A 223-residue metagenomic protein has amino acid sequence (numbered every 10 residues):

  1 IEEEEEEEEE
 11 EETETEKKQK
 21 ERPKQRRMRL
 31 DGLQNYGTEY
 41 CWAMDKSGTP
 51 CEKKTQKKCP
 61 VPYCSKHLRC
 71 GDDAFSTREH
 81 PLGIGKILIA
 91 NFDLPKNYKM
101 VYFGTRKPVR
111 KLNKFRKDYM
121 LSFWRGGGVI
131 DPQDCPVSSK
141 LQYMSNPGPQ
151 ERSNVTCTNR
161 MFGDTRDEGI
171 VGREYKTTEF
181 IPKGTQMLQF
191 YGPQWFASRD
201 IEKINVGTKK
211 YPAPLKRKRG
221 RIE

Functional and structural regions predicted by a protein language model:
I1-T13: Acidic, Ser/Thr-interspersed intrinsically disordered low-complexity regions
K18-M28, Y36, E151-E223: C-terminal SET catalytic tail plus cysteine-rich post-SET Zn-binding segment of SAM-dependent SET-domain
R26-R27, P50-C51, S76, I84-A90 (+3 more regions): Eukaryotic intrinsically disordered and solvent-exposed regulatory patches
G32-N35, D45, K58, L88 (+3 more regions): Intrinsic disorder
T38-C70: Cys/His-rich Zn2+-coordinating "finger/knuckle" modules used by eukaryotic regulatory proteins
P50-K54, S65-K66, D73, Y102-F103 (+4 more regions): Intrinsically disordered, low-complexity regions enriched in proline, serine, glycine and charged residues
G71-M161, G207-P214: Catalytic cores of histone-lysine modification enzymes
